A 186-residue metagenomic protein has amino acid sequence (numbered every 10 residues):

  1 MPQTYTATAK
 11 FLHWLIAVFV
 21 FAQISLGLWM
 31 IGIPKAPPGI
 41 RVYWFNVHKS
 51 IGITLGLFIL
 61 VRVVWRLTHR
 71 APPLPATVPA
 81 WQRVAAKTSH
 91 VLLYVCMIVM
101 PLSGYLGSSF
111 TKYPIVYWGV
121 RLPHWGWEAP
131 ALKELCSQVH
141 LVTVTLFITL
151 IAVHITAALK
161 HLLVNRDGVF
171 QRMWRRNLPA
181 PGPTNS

Functional and structural regions predicted by a protein language model:
M1-S186: Membrane-embedded alpha-helical bundles that constitute the cytochrome b-like, heme-associated redox core of multi-pass
